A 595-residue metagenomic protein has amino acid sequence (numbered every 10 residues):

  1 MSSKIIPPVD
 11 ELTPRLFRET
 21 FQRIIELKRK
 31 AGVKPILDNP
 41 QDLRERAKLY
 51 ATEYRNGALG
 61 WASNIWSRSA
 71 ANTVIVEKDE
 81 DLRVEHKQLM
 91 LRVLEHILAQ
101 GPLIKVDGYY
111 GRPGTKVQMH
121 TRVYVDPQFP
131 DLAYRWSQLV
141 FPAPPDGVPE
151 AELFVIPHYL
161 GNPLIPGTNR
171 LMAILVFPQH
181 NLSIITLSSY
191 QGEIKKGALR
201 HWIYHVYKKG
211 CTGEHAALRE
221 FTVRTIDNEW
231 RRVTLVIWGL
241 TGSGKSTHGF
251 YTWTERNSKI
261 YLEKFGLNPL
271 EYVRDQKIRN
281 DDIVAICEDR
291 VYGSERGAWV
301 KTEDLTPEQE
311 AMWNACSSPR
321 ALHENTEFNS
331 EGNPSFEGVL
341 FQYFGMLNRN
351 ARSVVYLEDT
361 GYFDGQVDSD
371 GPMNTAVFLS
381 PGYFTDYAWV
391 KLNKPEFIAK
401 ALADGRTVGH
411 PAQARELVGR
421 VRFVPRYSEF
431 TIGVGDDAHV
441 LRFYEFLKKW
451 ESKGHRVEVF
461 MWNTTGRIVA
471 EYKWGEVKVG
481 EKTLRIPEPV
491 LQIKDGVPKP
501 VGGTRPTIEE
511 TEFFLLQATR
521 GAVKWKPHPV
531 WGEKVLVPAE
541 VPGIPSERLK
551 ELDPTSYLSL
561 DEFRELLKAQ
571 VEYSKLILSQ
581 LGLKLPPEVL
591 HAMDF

Functional and structural regions predicted by a protein language model:
M1-V140: N-terminal accessory targeting/assembly segments
S2-Y54, N325-F595: Conserved NTP phosphate-binding and transfer environment spanning the P-loop NTPase/kinase superfamily
G111, S189-E193, R224-I226, G242-S243 (+6 more regions): Short, glycine-/Ser/Thr-/acidic-enriched flexible segments
D146-G213: Charged, amphipathic alpha-helical linker segments immediately N-terminal to NTP-binding catalytic cores
Q179-S188, R232-L235, F423-F430: Glycine- and acidic
Y204, K208-N228: Pre-Walker A adenine-sensing motif
V223-N268: Glycine-rich phosphate-binding P-loop
Y261-R352: Conserved nucleotide-sensing/catalytic segment adjacent to the nucleotide-binding pocket in NTP-handling enzymes
